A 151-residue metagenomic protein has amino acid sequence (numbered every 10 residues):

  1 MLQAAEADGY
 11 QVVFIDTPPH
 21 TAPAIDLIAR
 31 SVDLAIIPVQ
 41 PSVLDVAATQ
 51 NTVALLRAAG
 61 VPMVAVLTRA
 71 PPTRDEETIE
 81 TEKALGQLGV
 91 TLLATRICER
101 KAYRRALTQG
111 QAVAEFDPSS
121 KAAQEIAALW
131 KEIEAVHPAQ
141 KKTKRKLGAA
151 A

Functional and structural regions predicted by a protein language model:
M1-I15: Cytosolic-facing regulatory segments adjacent to core modules
H20-V43: Inter-motif core of Ras-like GTPase G domains
Q40, V64-T78, T95-R105: G-domain G4 guanine-recognition motif of GTPases
V46-P72: Conserved C-terminal guanine-recognition region of P-loop GTPase G domains, centered on the G4
T81-Q111: Beta-strand-loop-alpha "switch" segments that mediate conformational coupling across diverse proteins
G86-L88, K121, A128, E134-A151: C-terminal accessory "lid"/substrate-recognition subdomains
L107-Q124: C-terminal boundary of histidine-terminating zinc-finger modules
